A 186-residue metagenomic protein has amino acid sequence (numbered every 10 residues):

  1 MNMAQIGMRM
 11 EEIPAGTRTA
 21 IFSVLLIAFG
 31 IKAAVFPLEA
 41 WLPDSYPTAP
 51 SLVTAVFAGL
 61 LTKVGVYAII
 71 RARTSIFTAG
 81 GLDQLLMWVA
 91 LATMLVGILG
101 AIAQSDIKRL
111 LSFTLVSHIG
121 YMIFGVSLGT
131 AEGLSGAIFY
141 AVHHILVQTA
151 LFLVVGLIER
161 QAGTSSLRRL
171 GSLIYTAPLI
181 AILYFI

Functional and structural regions predicted by a protein language model:
M1-I186: Hydrophobic transmembrane alpha-helices and their helix-loop junctions in integral membrane proteins
